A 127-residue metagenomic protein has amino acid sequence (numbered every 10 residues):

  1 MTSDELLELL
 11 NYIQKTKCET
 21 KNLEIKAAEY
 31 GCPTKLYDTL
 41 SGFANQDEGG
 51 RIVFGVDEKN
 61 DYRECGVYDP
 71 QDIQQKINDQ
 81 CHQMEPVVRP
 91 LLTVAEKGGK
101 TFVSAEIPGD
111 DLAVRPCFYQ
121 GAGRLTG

Functional and structural regions predicted by a protein language model:
M1-G127: Conserved N-terminal catalytic/coupling substructures associated with nucleotide/phosphate chemistry
